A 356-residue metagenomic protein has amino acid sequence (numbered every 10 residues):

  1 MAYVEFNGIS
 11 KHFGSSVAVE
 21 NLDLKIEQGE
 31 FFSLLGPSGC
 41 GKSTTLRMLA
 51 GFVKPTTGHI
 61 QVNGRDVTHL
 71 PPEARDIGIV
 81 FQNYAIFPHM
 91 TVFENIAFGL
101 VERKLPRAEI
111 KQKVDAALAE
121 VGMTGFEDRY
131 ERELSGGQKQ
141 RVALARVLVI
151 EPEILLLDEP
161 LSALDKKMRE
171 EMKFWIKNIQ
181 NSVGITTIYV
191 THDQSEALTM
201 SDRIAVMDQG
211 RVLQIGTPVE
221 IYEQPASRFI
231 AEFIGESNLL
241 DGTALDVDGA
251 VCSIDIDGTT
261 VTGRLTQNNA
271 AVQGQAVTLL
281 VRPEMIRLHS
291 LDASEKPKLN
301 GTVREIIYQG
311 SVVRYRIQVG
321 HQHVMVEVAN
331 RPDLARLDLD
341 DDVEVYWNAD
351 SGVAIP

Functional and structural regions predicted by a protein language model:
F31, P72-G78, Q82-F229: ABC ATPase nucleotide-binding domains
L35-P37: The feature captures the beta-strand-to-loop junction immediately N-terminal to the Walker
A50: Helix-to-loop junction immediately C-terminal to a conserved catalytic motif
T56-H59, E109, Q209, D241: Conserved coupling/switch loops of ABC nucleotide-binding domains, chiefly the family-specific signature
G58-D66: Conserved ABC transporter NBD signature motif
S237, V247-P356: Non-catalytic connector elements of ABC transporters
